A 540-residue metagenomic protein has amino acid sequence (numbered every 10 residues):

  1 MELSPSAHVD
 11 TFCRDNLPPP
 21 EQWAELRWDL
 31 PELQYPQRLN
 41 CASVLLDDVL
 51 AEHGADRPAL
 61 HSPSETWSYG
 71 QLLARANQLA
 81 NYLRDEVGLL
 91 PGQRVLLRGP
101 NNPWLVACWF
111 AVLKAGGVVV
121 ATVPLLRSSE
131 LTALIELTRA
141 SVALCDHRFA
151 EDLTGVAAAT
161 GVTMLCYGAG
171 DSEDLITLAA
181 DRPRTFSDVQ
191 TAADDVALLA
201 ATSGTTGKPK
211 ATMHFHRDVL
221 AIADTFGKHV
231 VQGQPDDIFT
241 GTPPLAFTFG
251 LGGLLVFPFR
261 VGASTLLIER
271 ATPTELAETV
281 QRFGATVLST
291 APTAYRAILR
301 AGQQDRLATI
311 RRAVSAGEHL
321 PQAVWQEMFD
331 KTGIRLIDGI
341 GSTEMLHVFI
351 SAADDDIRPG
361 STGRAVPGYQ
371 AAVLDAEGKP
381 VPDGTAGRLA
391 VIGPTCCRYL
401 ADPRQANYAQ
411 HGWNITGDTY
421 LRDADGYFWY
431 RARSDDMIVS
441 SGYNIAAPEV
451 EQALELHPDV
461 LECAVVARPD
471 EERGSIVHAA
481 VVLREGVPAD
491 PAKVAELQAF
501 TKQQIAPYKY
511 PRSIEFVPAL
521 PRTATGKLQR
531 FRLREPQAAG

Functional and structural regions predicted by a protein language model:
S43-S68, C166: AMP-dependent adenylate-forming
E65, Y82-S129, P244, N444: Conserved AMP-binding/adenylate-forming
S68-G70, Q190, A197-D224: Conserved AMP-binding A3 loop
L126, A143-C145, L288, A390-G393 (+4 more regions): AMP-binding/adenylate-forming catalytic core of the ANL superfamily
D171, R182-A201, K208, V231-I238: Conserved pre-ATP/AMP-binding loop-to-beta segment of ANL
L220-I238, L245-V287, A301: Conserved AMP-binding/adenylation subdomain of ANL enzymes
A285-T290, L299-R358, Q370: Gly/Ser/Thr-rich phosphate-binding loop
R364-G368, K379-H411, D425, Y443-I445: Conserved ATP/PPi-binding loop(s) of AMP-dependent carboxylate-activating enzymes
